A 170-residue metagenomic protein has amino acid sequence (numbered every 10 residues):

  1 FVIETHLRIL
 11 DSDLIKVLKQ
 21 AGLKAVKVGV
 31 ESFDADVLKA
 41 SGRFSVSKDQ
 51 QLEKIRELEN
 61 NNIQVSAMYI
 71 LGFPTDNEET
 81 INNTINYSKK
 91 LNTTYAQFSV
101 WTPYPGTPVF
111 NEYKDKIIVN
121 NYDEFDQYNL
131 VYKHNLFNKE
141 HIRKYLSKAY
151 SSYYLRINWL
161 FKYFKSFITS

Functional and structural regions predicted by a protein language model:
F1-S66, L71: Conserved SAM/AdoMet-binding glycine-rich loop
E4, E31, E53, E57-E59 (+4 more regions): Glutamate identity and glutamate-enriched acidic tracts
S12-I15, N77-N82: Conserved strand-to-helix beginnings and helix N-cap segments that scaffold or border functional pockets
Q64, E79-N82, N86-F98, T102-S170: C-terminal accessory regions of radical SAM enzymes
G72-D76: Short, small-residue-enriched loops and turns at beta-alpha junctions that line or gate enzyme active sites
